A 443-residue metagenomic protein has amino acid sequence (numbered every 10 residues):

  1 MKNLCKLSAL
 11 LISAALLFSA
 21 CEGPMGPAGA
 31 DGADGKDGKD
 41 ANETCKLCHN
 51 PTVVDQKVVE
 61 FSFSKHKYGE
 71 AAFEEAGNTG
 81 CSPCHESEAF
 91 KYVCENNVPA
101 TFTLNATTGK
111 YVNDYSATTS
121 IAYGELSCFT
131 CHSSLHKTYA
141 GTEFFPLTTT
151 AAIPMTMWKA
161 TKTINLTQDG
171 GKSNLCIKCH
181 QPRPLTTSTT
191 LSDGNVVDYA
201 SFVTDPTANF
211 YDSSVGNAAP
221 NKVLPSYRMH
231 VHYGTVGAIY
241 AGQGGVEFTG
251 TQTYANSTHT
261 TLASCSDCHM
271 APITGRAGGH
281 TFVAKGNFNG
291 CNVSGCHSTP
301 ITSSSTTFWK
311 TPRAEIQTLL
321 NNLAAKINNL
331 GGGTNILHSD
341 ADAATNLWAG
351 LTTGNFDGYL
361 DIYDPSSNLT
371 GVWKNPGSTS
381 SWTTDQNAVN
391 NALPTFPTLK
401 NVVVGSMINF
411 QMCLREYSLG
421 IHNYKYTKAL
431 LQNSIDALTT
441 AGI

Functional and structural regions predicted by a protein language model:
M1-C21: Sec-dependent bacterial lipoprotein signal peptides
C21, D31-I443: C-type cytochrome heme-c attachment and multiheme electron-transfer modules
